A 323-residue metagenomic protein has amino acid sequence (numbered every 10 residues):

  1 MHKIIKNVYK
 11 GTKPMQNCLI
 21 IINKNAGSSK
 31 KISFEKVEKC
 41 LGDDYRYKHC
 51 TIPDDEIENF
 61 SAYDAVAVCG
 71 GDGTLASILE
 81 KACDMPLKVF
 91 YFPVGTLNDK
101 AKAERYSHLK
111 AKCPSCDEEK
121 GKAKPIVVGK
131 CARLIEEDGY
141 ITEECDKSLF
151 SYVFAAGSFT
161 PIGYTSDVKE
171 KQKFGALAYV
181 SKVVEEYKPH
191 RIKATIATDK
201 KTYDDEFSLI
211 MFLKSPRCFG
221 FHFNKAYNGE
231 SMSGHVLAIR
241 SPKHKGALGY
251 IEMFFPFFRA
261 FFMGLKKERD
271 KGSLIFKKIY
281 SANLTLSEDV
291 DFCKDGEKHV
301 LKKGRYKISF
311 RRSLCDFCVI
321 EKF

Functional and structural regions predicted by a protein language model:
I4, V8-Y9, P14-F174: Small-residue-rich beta-alpha loop regions that form the catalytic core of phosphotransfer and lipid-active enzymes
S29, G220-F221, C293, C318: Short helix/loop capping segments that flank catalytic or ligand/cofactor-binding pockets
Y63, P86, E206-F207, S233 (+1 more regions): Short, well-ordered alpha-helix to beta-strand connector turns
T74, I210, G296: Conserved Motif II region of HX4D acyltransferases
E119, E136, K201-D204, H299 (+1 more regions): Short, isolated positions in well-ordered beta-strands
I126-R133, I192-T198, A282, D289-F292 (+1 more regions): Short polybasic amphipathic segments
T142-S241: ATP/pyrophosphate-binding catalytic subdomain of soluble kinases
G229-S231, S241-F323: ATP/nucleoside-binding phosphotransfer catalytic cores, i.e., glycine-rich phosphate-binding loops
